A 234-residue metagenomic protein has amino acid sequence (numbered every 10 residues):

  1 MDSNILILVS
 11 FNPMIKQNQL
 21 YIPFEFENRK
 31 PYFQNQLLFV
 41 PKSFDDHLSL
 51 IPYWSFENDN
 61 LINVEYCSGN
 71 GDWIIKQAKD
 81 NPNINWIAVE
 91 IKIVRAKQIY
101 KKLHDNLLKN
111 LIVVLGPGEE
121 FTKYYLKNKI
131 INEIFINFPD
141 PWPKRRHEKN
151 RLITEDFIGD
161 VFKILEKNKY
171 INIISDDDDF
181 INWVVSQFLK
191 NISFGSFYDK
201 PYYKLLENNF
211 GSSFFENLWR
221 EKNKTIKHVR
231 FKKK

Functional and structural regions predicted by a protein language model:
L6-I62, D72-K79: S-adenosyl-L-methionine
L61-E120: SAM cofactor-binding core of SAM-dependent methyltransferases, primarily the Rossmann-like beta-alpha-beta module
Y124-E133: A short acidic, Gly/Pro-enriched loop at the edge of an enzyme's catalytic core that lines a small-molecule cofactor
N132-P143: Conserved proline-anchored active-site loop of SAM-dependent methyltransferases that bridges a beta-strand
K144-L152: Glycine/threonine-rich flexible loop motifs
I153-K167: A short glycine-rich, Lys/Arg-flanked "PGG" loop and its adjoining helix->strand segment in the class I
N168-S175: Conserved beta-strand signature within the Rossmann-like core of class I S-adenosyl-L-methionine
F180-N182, S186-K234: Class I S-adenosyl-L-methionine
